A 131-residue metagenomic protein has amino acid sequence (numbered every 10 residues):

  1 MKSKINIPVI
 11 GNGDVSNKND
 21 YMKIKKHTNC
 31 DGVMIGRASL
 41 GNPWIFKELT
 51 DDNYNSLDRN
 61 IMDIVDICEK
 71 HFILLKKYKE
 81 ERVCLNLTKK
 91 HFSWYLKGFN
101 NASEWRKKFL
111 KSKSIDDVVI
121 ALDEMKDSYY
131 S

Functional and structural regions predicted by a protein language model:
K2-G11, V15-S131: Alpha/beta catalytic cores of nucleotide-metabolism and tRNA/nucleoside-modifying enzymes
